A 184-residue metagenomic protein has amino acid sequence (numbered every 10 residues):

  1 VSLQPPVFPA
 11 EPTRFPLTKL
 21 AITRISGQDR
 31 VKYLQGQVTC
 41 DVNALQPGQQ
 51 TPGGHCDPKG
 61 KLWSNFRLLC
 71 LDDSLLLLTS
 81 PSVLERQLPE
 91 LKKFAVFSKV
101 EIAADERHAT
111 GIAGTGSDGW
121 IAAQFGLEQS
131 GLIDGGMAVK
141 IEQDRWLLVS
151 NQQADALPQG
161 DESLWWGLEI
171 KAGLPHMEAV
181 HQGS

Functional and structural regions predicted by a protein language model:
V1-S184: Basic, glycine/lysine-rich polyanion-binding surfaces/domains
